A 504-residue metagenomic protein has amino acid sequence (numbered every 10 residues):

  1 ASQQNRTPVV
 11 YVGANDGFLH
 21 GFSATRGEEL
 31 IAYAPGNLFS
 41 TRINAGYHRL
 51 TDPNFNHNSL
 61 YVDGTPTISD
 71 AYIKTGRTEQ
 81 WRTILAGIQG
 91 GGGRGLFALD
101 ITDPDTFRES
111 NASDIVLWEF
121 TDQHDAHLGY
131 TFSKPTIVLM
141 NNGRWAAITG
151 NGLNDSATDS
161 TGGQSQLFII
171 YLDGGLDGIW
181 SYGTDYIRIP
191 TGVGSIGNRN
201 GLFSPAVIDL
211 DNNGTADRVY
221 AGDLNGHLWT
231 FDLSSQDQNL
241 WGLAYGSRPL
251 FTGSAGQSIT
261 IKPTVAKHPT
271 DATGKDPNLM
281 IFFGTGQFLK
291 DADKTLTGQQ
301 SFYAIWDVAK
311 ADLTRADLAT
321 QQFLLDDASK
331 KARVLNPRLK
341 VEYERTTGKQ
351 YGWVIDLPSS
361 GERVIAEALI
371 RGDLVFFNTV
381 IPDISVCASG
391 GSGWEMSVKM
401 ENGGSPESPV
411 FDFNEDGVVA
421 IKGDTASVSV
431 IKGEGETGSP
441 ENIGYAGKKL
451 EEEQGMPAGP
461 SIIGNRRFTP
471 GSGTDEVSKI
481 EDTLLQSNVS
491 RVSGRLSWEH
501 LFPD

Functional and structural regions predicted by a protein language model:
A1-D504: A fold-level detector for beta-propeller and closely related beta-sheet-rich head/sensor domains
